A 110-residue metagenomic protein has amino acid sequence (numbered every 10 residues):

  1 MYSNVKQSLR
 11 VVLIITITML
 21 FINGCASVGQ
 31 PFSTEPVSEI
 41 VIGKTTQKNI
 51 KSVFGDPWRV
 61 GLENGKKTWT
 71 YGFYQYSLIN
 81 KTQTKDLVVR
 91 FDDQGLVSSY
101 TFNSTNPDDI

Functional and structural regions predicted by a protein language model:
Y2-L13: Bacterial N-terminal signal peptides that target proteins for export
L20-G24: C-terminal motif of bacterial Sec signal peptides marking the signal peptidase cleavage site
A26-I110: Residues within mature, well-folded domains
